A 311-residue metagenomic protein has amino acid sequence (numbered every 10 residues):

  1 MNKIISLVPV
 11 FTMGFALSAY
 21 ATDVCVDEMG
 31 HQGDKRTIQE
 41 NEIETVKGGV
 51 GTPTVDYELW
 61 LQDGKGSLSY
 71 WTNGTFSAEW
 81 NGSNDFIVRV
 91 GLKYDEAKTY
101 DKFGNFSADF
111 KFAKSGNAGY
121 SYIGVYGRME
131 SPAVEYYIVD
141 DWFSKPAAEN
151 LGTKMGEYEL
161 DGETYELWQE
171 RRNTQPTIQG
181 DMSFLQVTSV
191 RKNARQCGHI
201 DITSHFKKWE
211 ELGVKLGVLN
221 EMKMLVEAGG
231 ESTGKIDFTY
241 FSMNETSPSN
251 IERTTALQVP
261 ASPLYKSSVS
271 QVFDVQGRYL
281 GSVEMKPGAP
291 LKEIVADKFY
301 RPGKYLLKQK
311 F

Functional and structural regions predicted by a protein language model:
M1-S6: Positively charged n-region of N-terminal signal peptides that target proteins for export
V8-A16: Bacterial N-terminal signal peptides
A21-S77: N-terminal module-boundary/linker segments of secreted carbohydrate-active enzymes
T22-V26, E40-E42, S242-Y265: Low-complexity, Pro/Thr/Ser/Gly/Ala-rich linker/spacer regions in secreted, extracellular modular proteins
G91-E159: Extracellular-facing segments of soluble proteins and assemblies that are Gly/Ser/Thr-biased and enriched in aromatics
S131-R195: An exposed acidic His-Trp-rich patch
Q196-P248: Long, compositionally biased interface segments
S249-F311: C-terminal outer-membrane/trafficking sorting elements
